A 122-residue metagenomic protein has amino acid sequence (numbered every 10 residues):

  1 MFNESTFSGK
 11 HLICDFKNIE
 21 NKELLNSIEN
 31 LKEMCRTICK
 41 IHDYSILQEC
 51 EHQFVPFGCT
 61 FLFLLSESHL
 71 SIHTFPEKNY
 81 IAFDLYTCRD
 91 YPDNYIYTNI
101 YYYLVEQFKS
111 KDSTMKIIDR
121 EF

Functional and structural regions predicted by a protein language model:
M1-F122: Polybasic/polar functional segments that serve as interface/processing modules
